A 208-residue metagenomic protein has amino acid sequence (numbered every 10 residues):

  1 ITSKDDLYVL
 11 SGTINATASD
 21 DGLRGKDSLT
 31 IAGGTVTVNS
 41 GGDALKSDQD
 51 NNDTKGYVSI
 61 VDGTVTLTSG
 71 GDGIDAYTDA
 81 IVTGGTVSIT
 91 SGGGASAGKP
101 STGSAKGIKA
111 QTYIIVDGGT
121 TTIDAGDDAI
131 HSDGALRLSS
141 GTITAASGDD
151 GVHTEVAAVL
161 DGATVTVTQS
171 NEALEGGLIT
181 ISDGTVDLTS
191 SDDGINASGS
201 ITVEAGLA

Functional and structural regions predicted by a protein language model:
T2-I14, D20-L207: Acidic/polar low-complexity surface segments
